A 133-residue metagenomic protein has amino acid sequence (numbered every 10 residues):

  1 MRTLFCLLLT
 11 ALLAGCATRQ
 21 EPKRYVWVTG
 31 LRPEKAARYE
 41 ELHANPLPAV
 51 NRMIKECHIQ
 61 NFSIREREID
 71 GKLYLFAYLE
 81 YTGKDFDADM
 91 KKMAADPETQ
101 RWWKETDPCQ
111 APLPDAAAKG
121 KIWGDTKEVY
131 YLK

Functional and structural regions predicted by a protein language model:
M1-L4: Positively charged n-region of N-terminal signal peptides that target proteins for export
A14-G15: C-terminal motif of bacterial Sec signal peptides marking the signal peptidase cleavage site
T18-R19: Residues lining hydrophobic/aromatic ligand-binding pockets adjacent to catalytic sites
P22-A36: Terminal, regulation- and interaction-focused segments at domain boundaries
T29-L31, Y78-Y81: Short beta-strand-to-loop capping motifs
K35-Q60: Short amphipathic alpha-helical segments
M53-Q60, E80-W123: An amphipathic, aromatic/His-enriched active-site/gating alpha helix that lines ligand/cofactor pockets
R65-I69: Short beta-strand micro-motifs enriched in acidic
